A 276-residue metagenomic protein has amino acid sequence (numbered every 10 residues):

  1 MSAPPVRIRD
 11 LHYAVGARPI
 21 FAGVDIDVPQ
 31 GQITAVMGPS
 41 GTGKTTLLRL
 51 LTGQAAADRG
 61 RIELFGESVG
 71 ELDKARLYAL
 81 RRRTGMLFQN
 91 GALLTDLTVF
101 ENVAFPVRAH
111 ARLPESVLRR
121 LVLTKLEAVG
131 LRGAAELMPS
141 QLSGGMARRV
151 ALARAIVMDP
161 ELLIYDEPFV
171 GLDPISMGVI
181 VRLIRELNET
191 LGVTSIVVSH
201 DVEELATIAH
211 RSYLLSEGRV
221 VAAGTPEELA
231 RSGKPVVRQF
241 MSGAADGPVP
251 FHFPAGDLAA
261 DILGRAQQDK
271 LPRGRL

Functional and structural regions predicted by a protein language model:
M37-P39: The feature captures the beta-strand-to-loop junction immediately N-terminal to the Walker
T52: Helix-to-loop junction immediately C-terminal to a conserved catalytic motif
E67-S68, E115-G133: Conserved ABC ATPase "signature" region
M138-L142, M146: Conserved ABC ATPase signature
D159: Conserved catalytic motifs of ABC-family nucleotide-binding domains
L163-D166: Catalytic Walker B motif of ABC-type/P-loop ATPase nucleotide-binding domains
